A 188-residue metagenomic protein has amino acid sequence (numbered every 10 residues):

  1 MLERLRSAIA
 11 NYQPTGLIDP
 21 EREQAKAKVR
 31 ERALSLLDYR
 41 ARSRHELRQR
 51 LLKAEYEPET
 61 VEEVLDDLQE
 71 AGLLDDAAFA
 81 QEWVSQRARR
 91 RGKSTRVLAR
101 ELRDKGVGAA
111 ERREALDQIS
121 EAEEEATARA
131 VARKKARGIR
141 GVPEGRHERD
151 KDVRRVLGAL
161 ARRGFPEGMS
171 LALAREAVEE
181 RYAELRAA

Functional and structural regions predicted by a protein language model:
M1-A188: An alpha-helical, amphipathic repeat domain used for nucleic-acid recognition, typified by the mTERF helical solenoid
